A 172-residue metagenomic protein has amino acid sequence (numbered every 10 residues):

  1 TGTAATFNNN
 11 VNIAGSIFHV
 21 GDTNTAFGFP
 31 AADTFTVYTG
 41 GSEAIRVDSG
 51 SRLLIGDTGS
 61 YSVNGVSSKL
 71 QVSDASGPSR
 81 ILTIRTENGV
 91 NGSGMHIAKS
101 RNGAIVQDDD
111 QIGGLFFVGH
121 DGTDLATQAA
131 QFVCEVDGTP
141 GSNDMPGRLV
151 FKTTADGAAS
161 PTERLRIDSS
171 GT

Functional and structural regions predicted by a protein language model:
T1-G15, G21-T23, F29-Q128, E135-T172: Trimeric beta-solenoid/beta-helix "fiber body" segments of extracellular/virion adhesins and depolymerases
